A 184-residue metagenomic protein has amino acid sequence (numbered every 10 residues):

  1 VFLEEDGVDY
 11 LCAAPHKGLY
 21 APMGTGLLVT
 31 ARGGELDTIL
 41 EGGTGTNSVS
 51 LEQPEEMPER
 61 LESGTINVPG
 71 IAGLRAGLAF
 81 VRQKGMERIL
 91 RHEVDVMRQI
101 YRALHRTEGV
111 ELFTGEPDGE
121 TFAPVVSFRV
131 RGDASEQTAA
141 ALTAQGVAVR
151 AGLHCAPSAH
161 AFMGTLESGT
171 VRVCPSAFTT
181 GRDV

Functional and structural regions predicted by a protein language model:
V1-V184: Pyridoxal 5′-phosphate
